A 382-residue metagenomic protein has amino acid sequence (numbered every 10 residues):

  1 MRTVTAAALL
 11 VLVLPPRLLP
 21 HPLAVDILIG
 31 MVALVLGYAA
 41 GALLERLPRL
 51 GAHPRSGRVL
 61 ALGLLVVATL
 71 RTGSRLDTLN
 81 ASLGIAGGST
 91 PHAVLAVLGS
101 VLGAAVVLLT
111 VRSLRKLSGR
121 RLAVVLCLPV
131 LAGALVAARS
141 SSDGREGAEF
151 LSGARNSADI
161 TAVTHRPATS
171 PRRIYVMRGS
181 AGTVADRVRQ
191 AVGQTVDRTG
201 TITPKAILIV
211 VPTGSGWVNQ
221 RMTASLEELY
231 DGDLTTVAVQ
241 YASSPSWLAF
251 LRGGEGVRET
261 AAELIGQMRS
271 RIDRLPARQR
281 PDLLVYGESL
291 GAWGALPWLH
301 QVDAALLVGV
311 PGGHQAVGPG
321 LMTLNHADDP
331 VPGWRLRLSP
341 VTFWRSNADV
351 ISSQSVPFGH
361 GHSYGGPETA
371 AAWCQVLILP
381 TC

Functional and structural regions predicted by a protein language model:
M1-P281, V302-C382: C-terminal His-loop and adjacent cap/lid subdomain of alpha/beta-hydrolase
V285-A292: Gly/Ala-rich beta-loop-alpha elbow adjacent to hydrolase catalytic centers
A292-Q301: Short glycine-enriched nucleophile-adjacent loop and the immediately C-terminal alpha-helix near the catalytic center
